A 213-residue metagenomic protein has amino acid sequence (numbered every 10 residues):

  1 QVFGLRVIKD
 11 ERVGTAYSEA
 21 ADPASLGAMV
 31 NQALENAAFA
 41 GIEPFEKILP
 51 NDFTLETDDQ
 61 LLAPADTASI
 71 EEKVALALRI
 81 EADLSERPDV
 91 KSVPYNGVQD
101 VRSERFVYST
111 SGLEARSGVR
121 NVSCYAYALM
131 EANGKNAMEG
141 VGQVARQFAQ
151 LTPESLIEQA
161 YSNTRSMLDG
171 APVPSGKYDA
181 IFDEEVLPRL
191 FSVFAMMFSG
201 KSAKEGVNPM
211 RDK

Functional and structural regions predicted by a protein language model:
Q1-K213: Active-site bordering "gate/hinge" segments that shape substrate access to catalytic or cofactor-binding pockets
